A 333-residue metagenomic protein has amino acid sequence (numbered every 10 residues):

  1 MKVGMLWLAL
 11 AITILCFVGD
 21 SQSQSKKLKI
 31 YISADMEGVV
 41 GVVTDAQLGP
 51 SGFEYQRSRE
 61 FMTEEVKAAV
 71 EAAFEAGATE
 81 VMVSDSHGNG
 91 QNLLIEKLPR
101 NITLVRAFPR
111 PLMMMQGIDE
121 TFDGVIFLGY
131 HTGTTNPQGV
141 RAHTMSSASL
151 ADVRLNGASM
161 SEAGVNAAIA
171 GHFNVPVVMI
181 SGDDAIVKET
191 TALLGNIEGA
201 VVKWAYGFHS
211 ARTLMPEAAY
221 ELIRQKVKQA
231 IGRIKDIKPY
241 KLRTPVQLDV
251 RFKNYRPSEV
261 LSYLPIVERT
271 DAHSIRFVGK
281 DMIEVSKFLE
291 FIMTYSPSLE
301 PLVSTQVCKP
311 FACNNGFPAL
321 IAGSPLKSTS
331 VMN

Functional and structural regions predicted by a protein language model:
W7-C16: Bacterial N-terminal signal peptides
Q22-Q24: Boundary of Sec targeting at the N-terminus
K26-L28, V43, E65-E120: Glycine-rich nucleotide/cofactor/substrate-binding loop typically near the N-terminus or early in the first domain
Y31-V43, Q47, S58: N-terminal glycine-rich anion-binding loops that anchor highly charged ligand groups
L48-A68: Short catalytic helix/loop segments, enriched in acidic residues and glycine and frequently bearing histidine
V81, A219-N333: C-terminal accessory domains and tails appended to enzymatic cores
I102-L104, M114-H172, P176-I180, N196-G199: Divalent-metal (Mg2+/Mn2+/Ca2+)-assisted nucleotide/phosphate chemistry catalytic cores
L155-S262: Glycine-rich, Lys/Arg-enriched anion-binding loops that position phosphate/diphosphate groups for phosphoryl
